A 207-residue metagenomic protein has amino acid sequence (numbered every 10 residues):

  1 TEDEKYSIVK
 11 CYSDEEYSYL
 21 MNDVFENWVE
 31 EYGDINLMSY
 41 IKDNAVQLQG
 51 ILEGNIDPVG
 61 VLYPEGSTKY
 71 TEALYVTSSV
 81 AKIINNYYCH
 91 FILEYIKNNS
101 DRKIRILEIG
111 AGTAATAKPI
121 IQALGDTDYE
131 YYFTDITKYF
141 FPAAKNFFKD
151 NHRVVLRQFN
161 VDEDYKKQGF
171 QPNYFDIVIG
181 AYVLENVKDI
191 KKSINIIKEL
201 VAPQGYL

Functional and structural regions predicted by a protein language model:
T1-L207: 4′-phosphopantetheine-dependent carrier domains
